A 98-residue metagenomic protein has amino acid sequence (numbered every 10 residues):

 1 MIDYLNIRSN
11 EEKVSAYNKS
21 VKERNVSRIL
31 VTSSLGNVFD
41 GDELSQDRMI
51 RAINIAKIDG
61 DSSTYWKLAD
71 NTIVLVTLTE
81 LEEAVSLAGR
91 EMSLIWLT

Functional and structural regions predicted by a protein language model:
M1-T98: A preference for well-ordered globular domain cores that mediate specific macromolecular interactions or catalysis
